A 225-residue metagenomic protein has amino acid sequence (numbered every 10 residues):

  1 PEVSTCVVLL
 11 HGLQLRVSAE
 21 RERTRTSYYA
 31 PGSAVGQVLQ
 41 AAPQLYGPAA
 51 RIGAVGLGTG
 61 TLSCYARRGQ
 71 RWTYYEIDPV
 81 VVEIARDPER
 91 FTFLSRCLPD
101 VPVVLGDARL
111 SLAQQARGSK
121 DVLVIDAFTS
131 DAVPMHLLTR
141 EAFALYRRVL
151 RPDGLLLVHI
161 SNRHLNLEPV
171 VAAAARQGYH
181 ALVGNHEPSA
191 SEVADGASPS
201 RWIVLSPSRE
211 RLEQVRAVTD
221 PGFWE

Functional and structural regions predicted by a protein language model:
P1-P102, A108-Q115, A132-P134, L165-A173 (+4 more regions): Class I S-adenosylmethionine
I52, L123, L156: Receiver (REC) domain switch-region micro-motif
A113-V124: A short acidic, Gly/Pro-enriched loop at the edge of an enzyme's catalytic core that lines a small-molecule cofactor
A127-F128: Conserved NAD(P)H cofactor-binding loop of Rossmann-fold oxidoreductase domains
L138-P152: A short glycine-rich, Lys/Arg-flanked "PGG" loop and its adjoining helix->strand segment in the class I
D153-I160: Conserved beta-strand signature within the Rossmann-like core of class I S-adenosyl-L-methionine
P199-E225: Flexible, glycine-/basic-rich loop-and-beta segments that form/coincide with the SAM-dependent methyltransferase
